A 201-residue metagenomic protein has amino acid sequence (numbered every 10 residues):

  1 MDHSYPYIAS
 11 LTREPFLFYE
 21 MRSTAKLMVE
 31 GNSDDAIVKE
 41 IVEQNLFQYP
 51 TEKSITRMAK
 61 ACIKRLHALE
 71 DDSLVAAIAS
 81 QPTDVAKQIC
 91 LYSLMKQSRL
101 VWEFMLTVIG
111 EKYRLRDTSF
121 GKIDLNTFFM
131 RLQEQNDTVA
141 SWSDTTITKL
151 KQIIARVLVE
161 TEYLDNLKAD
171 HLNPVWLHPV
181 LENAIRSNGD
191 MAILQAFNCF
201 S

Functional and structural regions predicted by a protein language model:
M1-Q88: Eukaryotic partner-binding/assembly regions in large regulatory complexes
L11, T24-L27, G31, D84 (+4 more regions): Leucine-rich, amphipathic alpha-helical/linker segments
L17, D35, T51-T56, S98 (+3 more regions): Alpha-helix N-cap/helix-initiation sites
Q88-Y92, K96-T118: Positively charged, polyanion-binding regions of nucleic-acid-associated proteins
I109, Y113, Q133-W142: Long, low-complexity intrinsically disordered regions
G121-Q135: DNA-recognition alpha helix
A140-S201: Accessory, usually C-terminal, subdomains that scaffold auxiliary metal cofactors
